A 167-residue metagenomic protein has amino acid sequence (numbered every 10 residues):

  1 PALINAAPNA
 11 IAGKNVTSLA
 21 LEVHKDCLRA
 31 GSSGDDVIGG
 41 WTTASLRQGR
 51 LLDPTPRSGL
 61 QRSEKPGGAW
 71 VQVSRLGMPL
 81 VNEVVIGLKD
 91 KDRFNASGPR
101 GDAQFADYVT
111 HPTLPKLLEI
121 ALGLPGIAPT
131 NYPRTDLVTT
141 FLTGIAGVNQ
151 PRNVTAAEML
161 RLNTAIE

Functional and structural regions predicted by a protein language model:
P1-E167: Surface-exposed extracytoplasmic segments
